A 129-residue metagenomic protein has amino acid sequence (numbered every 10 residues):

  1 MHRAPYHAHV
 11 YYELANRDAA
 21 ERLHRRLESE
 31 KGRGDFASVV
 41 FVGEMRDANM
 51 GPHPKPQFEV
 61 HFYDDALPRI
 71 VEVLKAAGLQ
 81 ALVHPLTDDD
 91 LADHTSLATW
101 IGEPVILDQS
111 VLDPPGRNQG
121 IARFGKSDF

Functional and structural regions predicted by a protein language model:
M1-F129: Long, contiguous binding/interaction regions
